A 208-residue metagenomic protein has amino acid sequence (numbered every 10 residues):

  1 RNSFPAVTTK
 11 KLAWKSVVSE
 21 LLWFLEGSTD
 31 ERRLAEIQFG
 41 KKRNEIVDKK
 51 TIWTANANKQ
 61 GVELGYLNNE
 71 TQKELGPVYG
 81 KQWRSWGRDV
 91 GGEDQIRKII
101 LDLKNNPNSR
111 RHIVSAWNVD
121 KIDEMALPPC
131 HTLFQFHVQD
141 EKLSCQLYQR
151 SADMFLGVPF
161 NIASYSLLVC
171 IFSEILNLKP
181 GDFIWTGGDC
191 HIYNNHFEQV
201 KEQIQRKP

Functional and structural regions predicted by a protein language model:
R1-P208: Terminal, non-catalytic protein-protein interaction segments that mediate quaternary/complex assembly
